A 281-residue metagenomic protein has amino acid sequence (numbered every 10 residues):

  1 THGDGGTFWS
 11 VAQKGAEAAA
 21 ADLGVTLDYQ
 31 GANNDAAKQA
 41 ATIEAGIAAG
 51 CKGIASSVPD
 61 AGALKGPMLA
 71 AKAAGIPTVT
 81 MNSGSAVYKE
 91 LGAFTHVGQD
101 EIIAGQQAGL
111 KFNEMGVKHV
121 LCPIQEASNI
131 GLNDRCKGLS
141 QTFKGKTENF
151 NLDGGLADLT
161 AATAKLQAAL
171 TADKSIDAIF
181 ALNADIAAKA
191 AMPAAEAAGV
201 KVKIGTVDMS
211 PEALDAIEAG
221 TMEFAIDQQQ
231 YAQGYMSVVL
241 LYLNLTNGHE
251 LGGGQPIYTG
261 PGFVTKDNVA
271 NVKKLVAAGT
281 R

Functional and structural regions predicted by a protein language model:
T1-R281: A residue-level marker of the well-folded mature domains of exported/periplasmic proteins
